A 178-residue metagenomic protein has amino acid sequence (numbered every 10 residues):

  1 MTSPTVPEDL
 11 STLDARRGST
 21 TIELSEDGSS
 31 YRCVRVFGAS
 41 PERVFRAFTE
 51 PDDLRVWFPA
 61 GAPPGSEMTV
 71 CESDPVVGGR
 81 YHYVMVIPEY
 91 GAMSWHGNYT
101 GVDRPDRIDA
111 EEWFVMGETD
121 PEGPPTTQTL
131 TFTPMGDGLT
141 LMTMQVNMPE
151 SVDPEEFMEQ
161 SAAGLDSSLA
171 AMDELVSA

Functional and structural regions predicted by a protein language model:
M1-D14, M148-A178: A conserved amphipathic terminal alpha-helix motif
T2-G65: Hydrophobic ligand-binding cavity/cleft-lining segments
S3, D109-A163: Beta-strand/loop substructures that line and gate deep hydrophobic ligand-binding cavities in soluble
G28-V34, P41-R43, R80, S94 (+3 more regions): Intrinsic-disorder/low-complexity, polar/charged segments enriched in Ser/Thr/Lys/Arg/Asp/Glu/Gln
R32-C33, D52-A92: Short beta-edge strand/loop motif at the mouth of beta-sheet-based domains
V34-R35, V70-E72, W95-G101, T126-P134: Hydrophobic/aromatic beta-strand elements that line small-molecule binding cavities or substrate pockets in beta-rich
P41, S73-V76, T100-R107, T131-L141: A short, structured loop/turn motif at beta-sheet edges
V44, L54, Y81, Y99 (+4 more regions): Hydrophobic pocket/interface hotspot
